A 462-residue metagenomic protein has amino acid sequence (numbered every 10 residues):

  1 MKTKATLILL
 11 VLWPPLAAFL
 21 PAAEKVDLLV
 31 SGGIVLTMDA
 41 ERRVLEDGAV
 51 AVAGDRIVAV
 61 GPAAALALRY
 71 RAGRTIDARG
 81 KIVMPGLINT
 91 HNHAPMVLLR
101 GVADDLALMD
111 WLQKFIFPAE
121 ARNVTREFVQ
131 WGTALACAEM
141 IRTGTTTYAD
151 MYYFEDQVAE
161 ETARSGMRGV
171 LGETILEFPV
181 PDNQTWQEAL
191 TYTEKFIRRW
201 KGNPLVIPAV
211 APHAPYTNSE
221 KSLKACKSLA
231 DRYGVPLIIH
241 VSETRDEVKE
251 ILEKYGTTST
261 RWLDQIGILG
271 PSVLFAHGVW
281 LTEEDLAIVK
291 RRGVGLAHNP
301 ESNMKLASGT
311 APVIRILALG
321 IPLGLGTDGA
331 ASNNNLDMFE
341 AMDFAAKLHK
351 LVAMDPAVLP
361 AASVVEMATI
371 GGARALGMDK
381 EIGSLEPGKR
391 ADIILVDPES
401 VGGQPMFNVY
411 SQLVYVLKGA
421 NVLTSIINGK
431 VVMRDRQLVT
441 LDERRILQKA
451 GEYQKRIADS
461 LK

Functional and structural regions predicted by a protein language model:
K4-L12, A18-G48, V52-A63, L68-R69 (+1 more regions): Active-site microenvironment of metallo-dependent hydrolases
A23, Q157-W280, E284: Metal-coordinating catalytic core of metallo-dependent amide/deamination hydrolases
K25-G32, A67-W111, A134-R142: Replace "His-x-His-based motif
G33, V50, D55, G80 (+16 more regions): Divalent metal-coordination and catalytic microenvironments
L98-W131, R168-Q187, R245-S272, R292-G295 (+1 more regions): Active-site gating loops and adjacent loop-to-helix segments of metal-dependent hydrolytic enzymes
R100-M167, A189-G202, G451-Y453: Alpha-helical scaffold segments that flank or form the walls of functional sites
A149-Y152, A209-A225, M304-L306, A375-G377: Active-site glycine- and acidic-residue-rich loops that bind and position anionic ligands or nucleotide-like cofactors
Q265-S272, I314-S400, V416-K418: His/Asp/Glu-enriched, well-ordered alpha-helical/loop segment that forms or immediately abuts the divalent-metal
